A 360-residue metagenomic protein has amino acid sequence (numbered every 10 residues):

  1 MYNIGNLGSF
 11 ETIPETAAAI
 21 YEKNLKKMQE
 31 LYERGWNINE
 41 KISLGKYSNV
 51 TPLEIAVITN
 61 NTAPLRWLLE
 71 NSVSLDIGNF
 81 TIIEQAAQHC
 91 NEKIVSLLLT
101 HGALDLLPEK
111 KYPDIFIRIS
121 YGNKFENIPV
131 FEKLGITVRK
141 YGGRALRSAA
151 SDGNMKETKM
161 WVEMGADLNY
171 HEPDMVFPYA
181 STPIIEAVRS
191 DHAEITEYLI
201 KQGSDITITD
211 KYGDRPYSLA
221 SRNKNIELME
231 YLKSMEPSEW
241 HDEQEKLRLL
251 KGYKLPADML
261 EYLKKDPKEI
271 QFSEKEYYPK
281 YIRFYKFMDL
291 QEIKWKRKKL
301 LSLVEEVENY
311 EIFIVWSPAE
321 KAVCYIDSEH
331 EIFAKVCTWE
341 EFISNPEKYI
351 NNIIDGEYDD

Functional and structural regions predicted by a protein language model:
M1-G45, W161: N-terminal segments that cap or nucleate solenoid repeat domains
N6-A18, K41-E54, D76-Q85, P108-R118 (+3 more regions): Ankyrin-repeat boundary/"N-cap" motif
E11-T12, S48, I58, Y212-D214 (+1 more regions): A surface-exposed partner-binding patch
I20, V57, A87, I119-S120 (+3 more regions): Specific position within ankyrin or ankyrin-like helical repeats
Q29-I38, R66-L75, S96-D105, P129-T137 (+4 more regions): Ankyrin repeat domain, specifically the short helix-to-loop turn at the C-terminus of the second helix of each repeat
I55-Y121: A generic tandem-repeat structural signature
